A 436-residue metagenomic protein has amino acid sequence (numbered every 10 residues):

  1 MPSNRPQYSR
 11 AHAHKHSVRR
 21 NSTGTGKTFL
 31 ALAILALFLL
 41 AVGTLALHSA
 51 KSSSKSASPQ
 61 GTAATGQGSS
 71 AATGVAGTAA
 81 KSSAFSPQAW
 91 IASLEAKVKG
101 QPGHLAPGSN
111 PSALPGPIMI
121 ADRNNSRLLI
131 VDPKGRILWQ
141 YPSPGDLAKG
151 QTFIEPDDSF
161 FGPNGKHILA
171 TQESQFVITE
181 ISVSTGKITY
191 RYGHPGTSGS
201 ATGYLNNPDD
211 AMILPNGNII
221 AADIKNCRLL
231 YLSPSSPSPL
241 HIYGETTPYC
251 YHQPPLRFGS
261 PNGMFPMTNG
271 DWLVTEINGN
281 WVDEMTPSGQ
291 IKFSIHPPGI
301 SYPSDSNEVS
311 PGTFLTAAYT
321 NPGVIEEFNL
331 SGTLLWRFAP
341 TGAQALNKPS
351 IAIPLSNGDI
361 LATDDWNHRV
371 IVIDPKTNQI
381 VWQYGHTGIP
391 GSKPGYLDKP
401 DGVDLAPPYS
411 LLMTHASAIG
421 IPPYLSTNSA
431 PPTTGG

Functional and structural regions predicted by a protein language model:
M1-G24: N-terminal Lys/Arg-rich, disordered targeting/topogenic segments
P2-R5, T28-L30, S49-K55: Intrinsic N-terminal pre-sequences and regulatory tails
Q7, A11-K15, L47, K166 (+1 more regions): Intrinsically disordered, low-complexity cationic segments
R20-I34: N-terminal Sec-pathway targeting helices
A31-T44: Hydrophobic membrane-insertion alpha-helices, especially the h-region of bacterial N-terminal signal peptides
A41-G61: C-terminal region of N-terminal signal peptides and the immediate post-cleavage residues of exported proteins
G43, G61, G66-G68, G74-G436: Histidine-/acidic-rich catalytic cores in large beta-rich domains
